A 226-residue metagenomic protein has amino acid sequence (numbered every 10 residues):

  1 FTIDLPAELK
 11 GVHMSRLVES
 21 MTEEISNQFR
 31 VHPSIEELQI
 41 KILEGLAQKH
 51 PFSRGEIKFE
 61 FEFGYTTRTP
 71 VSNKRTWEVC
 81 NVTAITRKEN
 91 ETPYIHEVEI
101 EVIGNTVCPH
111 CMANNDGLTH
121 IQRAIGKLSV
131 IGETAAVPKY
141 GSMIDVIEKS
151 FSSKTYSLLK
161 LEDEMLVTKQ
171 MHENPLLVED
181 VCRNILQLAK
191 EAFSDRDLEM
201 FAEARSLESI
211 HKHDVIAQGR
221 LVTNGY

Functional and structural regions predicted by a protein language model:
F1-Y226: N-terminal intrinsically disordered, cationic/polar leader segments that include organellar targeting peptides
